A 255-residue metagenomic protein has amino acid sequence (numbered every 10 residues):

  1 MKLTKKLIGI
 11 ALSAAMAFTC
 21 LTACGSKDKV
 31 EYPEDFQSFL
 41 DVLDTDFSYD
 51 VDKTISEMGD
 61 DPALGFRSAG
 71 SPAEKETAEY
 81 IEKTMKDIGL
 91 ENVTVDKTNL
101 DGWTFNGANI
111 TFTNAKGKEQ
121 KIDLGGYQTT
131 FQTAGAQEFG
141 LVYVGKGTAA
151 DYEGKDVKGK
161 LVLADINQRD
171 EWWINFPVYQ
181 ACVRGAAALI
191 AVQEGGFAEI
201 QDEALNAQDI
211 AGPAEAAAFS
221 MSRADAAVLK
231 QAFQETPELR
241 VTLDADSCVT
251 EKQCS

Functional and structural regions predicted by a protein language model:
K5-A15, T22: Sec-dependent N-terminal signal peptides
A17-E31: Sec-dependent signal peptide cleavage junction
K27-S48, I55: N-terminal low-complexity, Pro/Thr/Ser-rich intrinsically disordered segments that act as propeptides or flexible
E34-F36, I122-G154, A207-S255: Soluble metallo-hydrolase cores and metallopeptidase-like ectodomains found primarily in the secretory/periplasmic
S38, F47-D50, T54, P72-T84 (+4 more regions): Extracytoplasmic/secreted proteins, especially bacterial periplasmic and envelope-associated proteins
D41-T45, K53, E57-L161, Q168: Noncatalytic luminal/extracellular "stalk/propeptide" segments of secretory-pathway proteins
D50, I88-N92, V157-V162, R184-L189 (+1 more regions): Loop/turn elements at helix/coil->beta-strand transitions in domains of secreted/extracellular proteins
A149-A198: A conserved hydrophobic secondary-structure block that centers on an alpha-helix together with its immediately flanking
